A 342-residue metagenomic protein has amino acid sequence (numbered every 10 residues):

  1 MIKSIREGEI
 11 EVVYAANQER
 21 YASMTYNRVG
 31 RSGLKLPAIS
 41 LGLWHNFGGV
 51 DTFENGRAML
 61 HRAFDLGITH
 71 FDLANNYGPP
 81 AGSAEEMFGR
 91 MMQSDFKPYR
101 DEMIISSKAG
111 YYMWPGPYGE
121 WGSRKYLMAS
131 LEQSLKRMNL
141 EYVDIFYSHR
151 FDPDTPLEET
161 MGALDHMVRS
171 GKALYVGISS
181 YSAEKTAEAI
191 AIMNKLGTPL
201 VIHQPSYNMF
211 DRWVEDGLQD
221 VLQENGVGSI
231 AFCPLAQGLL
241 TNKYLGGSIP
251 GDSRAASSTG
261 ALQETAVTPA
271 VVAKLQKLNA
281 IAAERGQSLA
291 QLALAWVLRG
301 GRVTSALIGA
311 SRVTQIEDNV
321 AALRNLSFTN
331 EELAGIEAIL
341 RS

Functional and structural regions predicted by a protein language model:
I2-M103: N-terminal binding-site loop/beta-alpha segment at the start of enzyme catalytic domains that lines or forms
K3-S4, G8-S23, F151-R341: Beta/alpha (TIM)-barrel catalytic core signal, keyed to glycine-rich beta->alpha loops juxtaposed to Asp/Glu that bind
G30-G48, S106-G119, Y142, Y147: N-terminal small/glycine-rich loop or linker at the start of catalytic domains across soluble metabolic enzymes
L34-I39, G67-T69, K97-M103, L140-D144 (+5 more regions): Short, well-ordered coil/turn segments that N-cap beta-strands
D51-F64, G122-M138, T186-I190: Short, acidic/polar
D51-N55, S83, M87, Y118-Y126 (+2 more regions): Alpha-helix N-cap and loop-to-helix initiation/capping positions
H70-A74, I105-S107, Y142-Y147, G177-I178 (+1 more regions): Short beta-strand segments at enzyme active-site cores
L135-T155: Active-site groove signature of glycoside hydrolases
